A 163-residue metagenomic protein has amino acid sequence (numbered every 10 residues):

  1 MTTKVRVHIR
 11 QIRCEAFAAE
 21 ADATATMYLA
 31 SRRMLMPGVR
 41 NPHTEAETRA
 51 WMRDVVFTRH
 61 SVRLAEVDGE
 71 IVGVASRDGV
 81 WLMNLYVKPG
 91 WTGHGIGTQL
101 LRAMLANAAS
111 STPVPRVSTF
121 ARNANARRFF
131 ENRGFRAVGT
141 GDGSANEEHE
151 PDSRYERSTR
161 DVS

Functional and structural regions predicted by a protein language model:
R6-T26: A short beta-loop-alpha structural element at the N-terminal edge of CoA-dependent acyl/N-acetyltransferase catalytic
L29-M52: Conserved GNAT-fold acetyl-CoA-binding loop/helix
R53-L64, W81: A short helix-loop-beta-strand connector motif used in the catalytic cores of GNAT acetyltransferases and, in some
L64, E70-Y86: Conserved beta-strand in the GNAT
L82-G93, T119-F120: A short, internal acetyl-CoA/4′-phosphopantetheine-binding micro-motif in the GNAT/acyltransferase core
V87, G93-A106, R127-N132: Conserved acetyl-CoA-binding loop-helix of GNAT-fold acetyltransferases
T98, R122-G139, G143-E148: Conserved active-site alpha-helix within GNAT-family acetyltransferase domains
A108-A121: Conserved GNAT acetyl-CoA-binding A-motif
